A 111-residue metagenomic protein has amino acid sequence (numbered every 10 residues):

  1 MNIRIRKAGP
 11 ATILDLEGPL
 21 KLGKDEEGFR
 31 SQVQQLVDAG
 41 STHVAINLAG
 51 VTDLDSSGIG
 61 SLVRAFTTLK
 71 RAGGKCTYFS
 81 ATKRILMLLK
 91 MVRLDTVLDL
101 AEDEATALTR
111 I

Functional and structural regions predicted by a protein language model:
M1-D15: Short beta-strand/loop segment at the start of cytosolic alpha/beta domains
I3, L108-I111: Short hydrophobic/aromatic patches at helix-to-coil boundaries
T12, L20, A105: Residue-level detector of flexible, active-site-proximal loop/helix-junction positions within diverse enzyme catalytic
L20-V97: Amphipathic alpha-helical interaction surfaces in cytosolic regulatory modules
K83, A105-T106: Acidic phosphotransfer microenvironment of two-component signaling modules
D99-D103: Short acidic-hydrophobic, aromatic-tinged amphipathic segments that line or gate anion-handling sites
